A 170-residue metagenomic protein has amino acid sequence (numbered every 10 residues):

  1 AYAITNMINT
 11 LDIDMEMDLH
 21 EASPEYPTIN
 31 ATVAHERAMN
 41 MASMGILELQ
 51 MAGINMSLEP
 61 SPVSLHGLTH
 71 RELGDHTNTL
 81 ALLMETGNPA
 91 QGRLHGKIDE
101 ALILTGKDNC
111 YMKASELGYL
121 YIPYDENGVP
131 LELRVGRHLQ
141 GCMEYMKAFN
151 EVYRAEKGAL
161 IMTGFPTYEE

Functional and structural regions predicted by a protein language model:
A3, N9-M15, N30-E170: C-terminal accessory segments enriched in acidic
I13-P24: Histidine-centered catalytic micro-motifs
A22-P24, T28, T32: Divalent metal-binding pocket/active-site signature
